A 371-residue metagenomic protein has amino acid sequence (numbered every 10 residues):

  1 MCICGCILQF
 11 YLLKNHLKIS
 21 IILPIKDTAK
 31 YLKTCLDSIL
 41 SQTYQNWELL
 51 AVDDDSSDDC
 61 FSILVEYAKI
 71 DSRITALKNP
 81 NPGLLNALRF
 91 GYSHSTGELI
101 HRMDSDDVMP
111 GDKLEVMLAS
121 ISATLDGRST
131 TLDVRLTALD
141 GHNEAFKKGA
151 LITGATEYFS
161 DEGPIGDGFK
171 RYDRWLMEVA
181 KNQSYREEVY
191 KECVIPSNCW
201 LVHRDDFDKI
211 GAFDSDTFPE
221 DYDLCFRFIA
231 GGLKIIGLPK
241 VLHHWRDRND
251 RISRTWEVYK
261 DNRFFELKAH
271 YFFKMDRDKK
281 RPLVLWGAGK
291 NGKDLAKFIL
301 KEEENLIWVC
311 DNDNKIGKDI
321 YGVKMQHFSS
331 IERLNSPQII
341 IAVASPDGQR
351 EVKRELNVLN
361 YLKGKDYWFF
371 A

Functional and structural regions predicted by a protein language model:
D27-S41: Short, well-formed alpha-helical segments that are part of the catalytic scaffolds of diverse glycosyltransferases
D53-S62, D104: A conserved acidic beta->alpha catalytic loop
D59, D107-S120: Acidic donor-binding/catalytic loop of UDP-sugar-dependent glycosyltransferases, especially processive GT2
R73, L84-A87, Y92, E115-G127 (+2 more regions): Flexible acidic/His/Gly-enriched loops in nucleotide-sugar-dependent glycosyltransferase catalytic domains
I100: Short aromatic/hydrophobic "clamp" motif used to bind/position activated sugar donors
G154-A155, I235-L242: Catalytic beta-strand/loop signature of glycosyltransferases that borders the donor
Y190, D221, W245-A371: Hydrophobic, well-ordered beta-alpha structural blocks that scaffold small-molecule cofactor pockets
F218-L224: Acidic donor-binding loop at a coil-to-helix junction in glycosyltransferase catalytic cores that engages
